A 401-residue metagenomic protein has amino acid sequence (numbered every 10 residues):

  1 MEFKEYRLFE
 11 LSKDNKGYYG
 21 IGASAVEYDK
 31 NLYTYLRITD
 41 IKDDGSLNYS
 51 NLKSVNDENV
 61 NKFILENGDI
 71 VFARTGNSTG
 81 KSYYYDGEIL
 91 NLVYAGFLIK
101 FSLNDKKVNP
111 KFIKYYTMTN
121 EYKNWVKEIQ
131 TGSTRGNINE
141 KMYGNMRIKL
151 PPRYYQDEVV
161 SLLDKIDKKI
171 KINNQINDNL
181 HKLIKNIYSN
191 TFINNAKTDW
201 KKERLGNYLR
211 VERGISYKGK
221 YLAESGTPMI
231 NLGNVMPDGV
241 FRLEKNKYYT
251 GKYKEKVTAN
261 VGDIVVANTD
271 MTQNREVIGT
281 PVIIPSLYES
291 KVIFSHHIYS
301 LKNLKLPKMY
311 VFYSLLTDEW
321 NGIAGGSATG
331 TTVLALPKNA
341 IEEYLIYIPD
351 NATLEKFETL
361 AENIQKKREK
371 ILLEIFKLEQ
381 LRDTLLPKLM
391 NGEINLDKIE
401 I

Functional and structural regions predicted by a protein language model:
M1-Y19, N145-I215, Y347, N351-L396: Non-catalytic DNA-recognition/assembly elements of restriction-modification systems
E5-A25, T34, T39-I70, G206-G219 (+4 more regions): Sequence-specific dsDNA recognition surfaces
I21-D29, E128-Q130, K201, K218-S225 (+1 more regions): Short coil/turn segments at secondary-structure boundaries
R37-I38, E58-M118, N231, E255-L316 (+1 more regions): A short beta-sheet element
L92-I99, K111, T131-V160, K291-H297 (+1 more regions): A short glycine-rich beta-alpha junction/loop motif
